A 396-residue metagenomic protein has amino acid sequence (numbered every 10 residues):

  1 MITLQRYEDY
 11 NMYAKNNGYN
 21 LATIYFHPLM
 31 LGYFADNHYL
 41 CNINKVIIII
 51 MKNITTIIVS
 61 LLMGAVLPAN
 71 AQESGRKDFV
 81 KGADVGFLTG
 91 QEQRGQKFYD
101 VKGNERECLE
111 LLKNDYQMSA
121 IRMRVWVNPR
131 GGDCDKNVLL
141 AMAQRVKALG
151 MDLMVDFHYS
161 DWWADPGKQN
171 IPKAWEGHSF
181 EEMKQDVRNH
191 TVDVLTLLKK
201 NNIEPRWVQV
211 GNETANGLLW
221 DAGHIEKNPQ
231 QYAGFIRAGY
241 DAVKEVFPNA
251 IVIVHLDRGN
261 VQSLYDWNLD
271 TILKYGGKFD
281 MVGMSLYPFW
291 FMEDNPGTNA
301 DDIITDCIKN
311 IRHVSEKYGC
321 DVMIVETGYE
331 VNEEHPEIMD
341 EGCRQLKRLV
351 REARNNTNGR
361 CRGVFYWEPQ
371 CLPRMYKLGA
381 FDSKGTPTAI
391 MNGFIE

Functional and structural regions predicted by a protein language model:
M1, Y7, Y25-L29, Y39-E73: Bacterial Sec-dependent N-terminal signal peptides
E8, M12-A14, G18, P28 (+1 more regions): Short hydrophobic alpha-helical segments enriched in small aliphatic residues
S74-C108: Boundary/entry segment of secreted carbohydrate-active catalytic domains
K81-A83, S119-M123, L153-F157, R206-V210 (+4 more regions): Hydrophobic faces of well-ordered beta-strands that scaffold small-molecule active sites in alpha/beta enzyme cores
V85-L88, W126-N128, H158-S160, V210-A215 (+4 more regions): Active-site beta-loop-alpha junctions enriched in small/polar residues
Q93-K97, W163, V331-R348, E352-E396: Aromatic-rich peripheral "rim/lid" segments of glycoside hydrolase catalytic domains that contact and position glycan
N104-A164, E226-I253, N299-I311, S315-K317: Aromatic-lined substrate-binding rim segments of carbohydrate-active enzymes
D135-V138, D165-I272, G276-G277, M292-K309 (+2 more regions): Active-site cleft segment of glycoside hydrolase catalytic domains centered on the general acid/base Glu
